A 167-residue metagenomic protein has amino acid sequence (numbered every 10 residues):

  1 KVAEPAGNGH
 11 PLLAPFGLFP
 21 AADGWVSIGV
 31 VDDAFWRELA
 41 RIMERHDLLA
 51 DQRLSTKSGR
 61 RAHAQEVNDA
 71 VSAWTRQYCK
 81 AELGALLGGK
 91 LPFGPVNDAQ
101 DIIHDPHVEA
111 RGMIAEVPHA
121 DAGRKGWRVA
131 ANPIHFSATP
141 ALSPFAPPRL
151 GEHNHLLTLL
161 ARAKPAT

Functional and structural regions predicted by a protein language model:
K1-G7: Active-site-adjacent elements of ketosynthase-type condensing enzymes
G9-F93: Aromatic-enriched alpha-helical interface/lid elements that frame and gate functional surfaces
R41-E44, H107, M113, R162-A163: A generic structural signal for secondary-structure junctions that act as hinges or helix/strand caps at the edges
H46-A50, G112-E116, F136, H153-L156: Short, low-complexity, polar/charged sequence segments that are solvent-exposed and flexible
A50-A62, N97-P106, A166-T167: Short linear loop/turn motifs
S55, H119-T167: Flexible, small-/acidic-enriched active-site or ligand-binding loops
K80, A99, H153-N154: Residues at or immediately preceding the N-termini of alpha-helices
G88-A141: A glycine-rich dinucleotide-binding beta-alpha-beta segment and adjacent secondary-structure elements that constitute
